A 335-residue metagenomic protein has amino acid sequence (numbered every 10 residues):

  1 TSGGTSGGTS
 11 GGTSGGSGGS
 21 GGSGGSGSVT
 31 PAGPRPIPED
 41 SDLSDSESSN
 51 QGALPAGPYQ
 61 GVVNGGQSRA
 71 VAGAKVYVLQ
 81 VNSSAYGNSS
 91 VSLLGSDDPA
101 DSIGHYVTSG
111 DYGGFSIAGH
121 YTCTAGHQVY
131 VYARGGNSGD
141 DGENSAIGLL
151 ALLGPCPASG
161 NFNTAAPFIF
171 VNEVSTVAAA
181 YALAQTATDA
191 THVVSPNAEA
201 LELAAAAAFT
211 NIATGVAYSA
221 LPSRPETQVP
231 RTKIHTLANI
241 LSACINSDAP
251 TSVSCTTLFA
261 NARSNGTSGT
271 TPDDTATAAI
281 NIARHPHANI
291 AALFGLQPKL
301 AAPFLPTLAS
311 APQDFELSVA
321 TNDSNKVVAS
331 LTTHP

Functional and structural regions predicted by a protein language model:
T1-Q51: Ser/Thr/Gly/Pro-rich low-complexity, disordered linker/stalk segments of secreted and cell-surface proteins
L43, E47-P157: Beta-strand-dominated extracellular/periplasmic modules and repeats in secreted or surface-exposed proteins
L93-G95, S116-P225, K233: A non-transmembrane, solvent-exposed segment enriched in polar/low-complexity residues
G113, T227-I234, P272: Solvent-exposed, acidic/flexible segments
A179-A182, H235-S247: Short, hydrophobic/amphipathic alpha-helical patches that form generic packing surfaces within helical domains
N211-A217, S242, N246-P250, R284: Sec-exported extracytoplasmic/periplasmic mature domains
N261-F315: Polybasic, proline/glycine-rich intrinsically disordered low-complexity segments
S324-P335: Signature of short aromatic-glycine-proline-rich micro-motifs recurring in repeat-based ectodomains
